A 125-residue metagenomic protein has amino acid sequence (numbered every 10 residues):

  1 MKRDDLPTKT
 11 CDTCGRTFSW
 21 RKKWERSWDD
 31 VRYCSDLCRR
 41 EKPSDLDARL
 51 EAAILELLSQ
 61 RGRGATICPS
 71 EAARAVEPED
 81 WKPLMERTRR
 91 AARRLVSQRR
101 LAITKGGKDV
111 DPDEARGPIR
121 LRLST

Functional and structural regions predicted by a protein language model:
C11-C14, C34: Short cysteine-rich clusters marking metal-coordination/redox-active sites
S19, R39, P43: Short functional micro-motifs and their immediate structural scaffolds
K22-V31: Short linker/helix segments within small regulatory modules
D45-T66: Positively charged, polyanion-binding regions of nucleic-acid-associated proteins
G64-A75: Short acidic, hydrophobic short linear motifs in intrinsically disordered regions
A73-M85: Short helix-coil junctions and helix-kink-helix linkers
S97-K105: A short, conserved structural fragment
G107-T125: Short, cationic-aromatic polyanion-contact patches
